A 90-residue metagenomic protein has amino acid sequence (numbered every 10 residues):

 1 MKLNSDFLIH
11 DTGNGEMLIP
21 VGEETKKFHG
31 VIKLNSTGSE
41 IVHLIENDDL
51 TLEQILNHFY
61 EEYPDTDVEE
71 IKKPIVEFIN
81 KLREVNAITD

Functional and structural regions predicted by a protein language model:
M1-N47: Acidic, low-complexity/disordered tracts enriched in E/D and polar residues
G30-D90: Long, charge-rich, low-complexity alpha-helical segments
